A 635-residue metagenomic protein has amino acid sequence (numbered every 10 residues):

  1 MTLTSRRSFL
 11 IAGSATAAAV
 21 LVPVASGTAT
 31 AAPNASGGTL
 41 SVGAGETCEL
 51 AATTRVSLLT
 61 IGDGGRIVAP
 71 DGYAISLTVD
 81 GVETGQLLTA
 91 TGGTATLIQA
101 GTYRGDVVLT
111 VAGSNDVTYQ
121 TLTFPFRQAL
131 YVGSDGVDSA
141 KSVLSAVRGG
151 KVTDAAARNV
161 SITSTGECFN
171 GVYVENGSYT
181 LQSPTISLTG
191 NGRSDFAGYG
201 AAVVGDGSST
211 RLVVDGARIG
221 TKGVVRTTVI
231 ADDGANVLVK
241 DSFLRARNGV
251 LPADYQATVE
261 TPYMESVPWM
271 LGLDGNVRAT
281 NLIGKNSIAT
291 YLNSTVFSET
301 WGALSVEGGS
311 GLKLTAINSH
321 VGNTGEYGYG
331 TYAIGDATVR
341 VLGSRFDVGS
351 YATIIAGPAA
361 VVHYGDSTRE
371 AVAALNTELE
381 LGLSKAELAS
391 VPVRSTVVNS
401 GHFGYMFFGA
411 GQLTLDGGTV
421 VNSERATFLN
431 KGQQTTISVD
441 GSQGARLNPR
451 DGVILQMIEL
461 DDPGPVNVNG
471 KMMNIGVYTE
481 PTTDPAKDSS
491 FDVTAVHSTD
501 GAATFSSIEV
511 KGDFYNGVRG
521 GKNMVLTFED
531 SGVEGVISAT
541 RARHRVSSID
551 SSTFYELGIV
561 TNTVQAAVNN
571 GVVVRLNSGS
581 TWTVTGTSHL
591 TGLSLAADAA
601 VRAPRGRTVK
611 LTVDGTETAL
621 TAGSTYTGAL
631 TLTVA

Functional and structural regions predicted by a protein language model:
M1-A17: N-terminal secretory signal peptides and thylakoid transit peptides that target proteins across membranes
V24-P33: C-terminal segment of N-terminal export signals and the immediately downstream linker at the start of the mature
A32-V56, V107-E167, N191, D550-S578 (+1 more regions): N-terminal domain-start segments of secreted/luminal proteins
G37-V42, L50, R55-I61, T78-G81 (+15 more regions): Short, T/G/N/S-enriched strand-turn elements that build extracellular solenoid repeat scaffolds
V42-G43, C48, V56, I61 (+29 more regions): All-beta strand scaffolds that present successive hydrophobic residues in beta-strands
L50, S164, L188, T221-K222 (+10 more regions): Residues in short coils/turns that link rungs of repeat/solenoid architectures in beta-rich domains
T121-V137, S187-D206, L244-L282, V306-S310 (+7 more regions): Acidic/polar low-complexity surface segments
D135-V152, G166-G177, N191-S209, V224 (+2 more regions): Extracellular beta-strand-rich solenoid/capping regions of secreted or surface-exposed proteins that bind or remodel
